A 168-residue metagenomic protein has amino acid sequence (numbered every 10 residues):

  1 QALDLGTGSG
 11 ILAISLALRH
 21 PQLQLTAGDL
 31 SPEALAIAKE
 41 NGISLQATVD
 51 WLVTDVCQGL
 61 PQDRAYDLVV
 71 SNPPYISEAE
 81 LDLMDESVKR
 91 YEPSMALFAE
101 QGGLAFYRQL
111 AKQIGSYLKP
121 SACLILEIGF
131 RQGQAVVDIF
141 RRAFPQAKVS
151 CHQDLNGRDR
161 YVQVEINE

Functional and structural regions predicted by a protein language model:
Q1-L83: Conserved SAM/SAH cofactor-binding pocket of Class I
L12, A38, N72, V88 (+3 more regions): Residue-level signal for inorganic ion chemistry
H20, Q46, E92, K119 (+1 more regions): Short, well-ordered coil/turn elements that cap or connect secondary structure elements
S44, M84-V88, R142-A143: Glycine-rich, phosphate-binding/catalytic loops in enzymes
D67, K89, D138-R141: S-adenosylmethionine
Y75, E165-E168: C-terminal beta-strand of the catalytic ATP-binding
Y75-A105: Mobile active-site "lid"/loop adjacent to the S-adenosyl-L-methionine
Q101-V164: Conserved Class I SAM-dependent methyltransferase catalytic core
